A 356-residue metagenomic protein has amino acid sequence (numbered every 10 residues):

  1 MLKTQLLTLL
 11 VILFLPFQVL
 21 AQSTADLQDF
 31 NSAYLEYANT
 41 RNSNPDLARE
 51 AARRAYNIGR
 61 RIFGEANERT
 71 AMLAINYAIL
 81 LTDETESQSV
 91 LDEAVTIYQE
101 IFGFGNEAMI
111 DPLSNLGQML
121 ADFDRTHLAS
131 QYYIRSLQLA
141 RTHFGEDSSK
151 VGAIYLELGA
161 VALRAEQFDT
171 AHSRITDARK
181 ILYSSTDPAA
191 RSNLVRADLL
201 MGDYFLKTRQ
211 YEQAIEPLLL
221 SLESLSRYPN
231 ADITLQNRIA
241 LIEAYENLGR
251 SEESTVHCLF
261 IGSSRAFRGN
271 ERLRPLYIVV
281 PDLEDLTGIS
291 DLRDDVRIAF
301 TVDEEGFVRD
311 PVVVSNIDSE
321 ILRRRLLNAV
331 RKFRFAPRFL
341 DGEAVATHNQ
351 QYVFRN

Functional and structural regions predicted by a protein language model:
M1-L7: Bacterial N-terminal signal peptides that target proteins for export
T8-Q18: Bacterial N-terminal signal peptides
Q22-E36, P45-N57, N76, F104-D111 (+4 more regions): Charge-biased low-complexity segments
N42-S43, L81-T85: Inter-helical turn/loop elements of alpha-helical hairpins
A55-L73: Short, charge-rich amphipathic alpha-helical segments embedded in non-transmembrane helical bundles/solenoids
G59, Y98-Q99, A140-R141: Consensus positions within tandem repeat domains that build extended binding/scaffold surfaces
T70, V95, M109, S136-L137 (+1 more regions): Fold-core signature of tandem repeat domains
